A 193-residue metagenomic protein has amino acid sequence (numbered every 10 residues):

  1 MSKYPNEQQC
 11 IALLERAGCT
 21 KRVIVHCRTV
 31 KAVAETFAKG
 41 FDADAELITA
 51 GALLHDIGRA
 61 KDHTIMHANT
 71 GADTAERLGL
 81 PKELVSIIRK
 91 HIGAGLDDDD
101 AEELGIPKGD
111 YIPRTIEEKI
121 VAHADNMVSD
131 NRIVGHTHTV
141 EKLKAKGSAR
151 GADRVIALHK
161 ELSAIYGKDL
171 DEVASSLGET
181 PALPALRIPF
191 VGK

Functional and structural regions predicted by a protein language model:
S2, G18-A43, L54, D100-K193: Divalent metal-dependent phosphate-bond-processing catalytic cores, especially two-metal-ion Mg2+/Mn2+ enzymes that act
N6-T20: Generic N-terminal amphipathic, Lys/Arg-enriched alpha-helix
Q9-C10, H26, V33, H67 (+4 more regions): General structural feature for long, well-ordered alpha-helical segments within catalytic domains of soluble enzymes
I11-E15, K31, E35, G71-E76 (+1 more regions): Amphipathic alpha-helical segments within well-ordered protein domains
V30, A43-L78, V85-G95, D125: His-Asp-centered metal-binding catalytic motifs of divalent-metal-dependent phosphohydrolases/nucleases
K82-S86, D98-D99, I133-V134: Short, structured loop/turn "capping" segments at alpha-beta junctions
